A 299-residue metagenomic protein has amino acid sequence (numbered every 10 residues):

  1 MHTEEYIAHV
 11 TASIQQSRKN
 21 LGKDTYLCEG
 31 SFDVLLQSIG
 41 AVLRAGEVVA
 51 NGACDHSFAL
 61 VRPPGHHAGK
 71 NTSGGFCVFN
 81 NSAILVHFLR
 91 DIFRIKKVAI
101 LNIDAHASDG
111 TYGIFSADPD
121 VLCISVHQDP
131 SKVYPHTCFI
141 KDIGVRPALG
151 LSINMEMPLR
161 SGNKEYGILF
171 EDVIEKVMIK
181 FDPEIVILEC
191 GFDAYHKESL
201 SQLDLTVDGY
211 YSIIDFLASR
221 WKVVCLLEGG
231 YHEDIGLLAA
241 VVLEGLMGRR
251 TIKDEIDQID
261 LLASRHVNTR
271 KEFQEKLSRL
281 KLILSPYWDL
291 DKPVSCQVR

Functional and structural regions predicted by a protein language model:
M1-R299: HDAC/HDAC-like amidohydrolase catalytic core signature
